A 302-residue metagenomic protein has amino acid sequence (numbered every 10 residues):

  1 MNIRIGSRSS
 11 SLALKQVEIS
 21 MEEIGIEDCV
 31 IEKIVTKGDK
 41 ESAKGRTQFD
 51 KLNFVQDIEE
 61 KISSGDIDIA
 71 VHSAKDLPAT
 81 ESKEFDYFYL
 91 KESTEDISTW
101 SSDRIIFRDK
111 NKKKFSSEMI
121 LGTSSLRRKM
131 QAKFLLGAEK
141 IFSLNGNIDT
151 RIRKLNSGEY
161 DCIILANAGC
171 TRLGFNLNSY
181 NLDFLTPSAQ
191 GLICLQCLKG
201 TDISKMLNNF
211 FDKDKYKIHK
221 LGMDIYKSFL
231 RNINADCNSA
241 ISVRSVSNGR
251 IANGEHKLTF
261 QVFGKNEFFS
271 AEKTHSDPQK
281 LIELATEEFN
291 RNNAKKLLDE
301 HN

Functional and structural regions predicted by a protein language model:
M1-F49, A74-L77, K129, F134-N302: Small-molecule-sensing regulatory modules
R4-G6, A70, G122: Short, well-ordered beta-strand segments
E18, E22, Q56, E60 (+4 more regions): N-terminal, well-ordered alpha-helical segments
A43-H72, R172: Short, structured active-site "lid" loops
S63-S64, K113-E118, S157-G158: Flexible, charged surface loops at secondary-structure boundaries
K75, K83-A138, L198-D202: A conserved helix-loop-strand patch within extracytoplasmic ligand-binding domains of the periplasmic binding
S82-F85, Y89-L90, N176-D183: Short acidic, glycine/proline-enriched helix-loop-strand junctions
